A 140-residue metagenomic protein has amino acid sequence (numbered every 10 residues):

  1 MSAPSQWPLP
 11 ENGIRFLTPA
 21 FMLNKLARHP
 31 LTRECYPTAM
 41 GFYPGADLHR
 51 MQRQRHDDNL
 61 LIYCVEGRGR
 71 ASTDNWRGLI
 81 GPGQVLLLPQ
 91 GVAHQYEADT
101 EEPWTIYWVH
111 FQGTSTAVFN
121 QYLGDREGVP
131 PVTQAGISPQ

Functional and structural regions predicted by a protein language model:
M1-F42, A46-H49, R77-G78, V85-Q140: A hydrophobic/aromatic-rich effector-binding and dimerization subdomain of bacterial HTH-type transcriptional regulators
R50-Q54: Solvent-exposed loop and edge beta-strand segments that line ligand/cofactor-binding and catalytic clefts
R55-A71: Short, conserved beta-strand element in jelly-roll/cupin
G67, G83-Q84: Short hydrophobic/aromatic patches on the structural cores and recognition surfaces of FHA
D74: Conserved, well-structured core segments
